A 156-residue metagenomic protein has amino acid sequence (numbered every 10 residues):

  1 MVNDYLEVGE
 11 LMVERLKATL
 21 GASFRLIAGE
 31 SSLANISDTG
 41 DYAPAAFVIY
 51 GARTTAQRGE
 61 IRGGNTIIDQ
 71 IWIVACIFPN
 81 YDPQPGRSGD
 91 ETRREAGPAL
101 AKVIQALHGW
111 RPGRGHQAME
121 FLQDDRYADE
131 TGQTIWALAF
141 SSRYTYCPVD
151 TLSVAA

Functional and structural regions predicted by a protein language model:
M1-A43, G51-A156: Charged, amphipathic alpha-helical segments and their flanking helix caps
V48: Two-metal-ion RNase H-like nuclease active-site motif
